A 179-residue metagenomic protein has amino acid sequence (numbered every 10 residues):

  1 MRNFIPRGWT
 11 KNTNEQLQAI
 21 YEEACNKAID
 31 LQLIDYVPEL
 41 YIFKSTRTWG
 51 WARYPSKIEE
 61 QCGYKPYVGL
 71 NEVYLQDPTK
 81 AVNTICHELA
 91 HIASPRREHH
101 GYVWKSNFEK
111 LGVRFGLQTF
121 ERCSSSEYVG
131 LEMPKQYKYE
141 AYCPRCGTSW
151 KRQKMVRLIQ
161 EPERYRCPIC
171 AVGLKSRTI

Functional and structural regions predicted by a protein language model:
M1-N83, I92-I179: Active-site-proximal or metal-binding-adjacent scaffold patches in catalytic folds
E88: Walker B catalytic acidic pair
